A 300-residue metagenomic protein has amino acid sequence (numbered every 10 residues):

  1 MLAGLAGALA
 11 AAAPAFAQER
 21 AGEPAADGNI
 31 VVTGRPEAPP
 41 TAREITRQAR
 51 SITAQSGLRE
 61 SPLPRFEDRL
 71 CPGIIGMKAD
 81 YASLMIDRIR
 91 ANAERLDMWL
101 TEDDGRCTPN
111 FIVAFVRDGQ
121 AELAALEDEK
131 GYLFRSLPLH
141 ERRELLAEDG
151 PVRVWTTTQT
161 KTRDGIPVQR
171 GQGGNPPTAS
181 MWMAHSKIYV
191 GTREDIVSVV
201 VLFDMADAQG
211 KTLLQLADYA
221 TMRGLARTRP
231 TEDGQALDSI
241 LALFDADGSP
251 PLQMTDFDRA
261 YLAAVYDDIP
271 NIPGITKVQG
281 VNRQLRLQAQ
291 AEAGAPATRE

Functional and structural regions predicted by a protein language model:
M1-L5: Bacterial N-terminal signal peptides that target proteins for export
A12-P14: N-terminal signal peptide c-region/cleavage motif recognized by signal peptidases
D27-A38: N-terminal secretion/transport leader regions
G28-I30, P62-M77: Acidic/histidine-rich, surface-exposed loop or edge segments in extracytoplasmic proteins
P39-F66: Compositionally biased P/S/T/G-rich terminal and signal peptide-adjacent segments that lie outside catalytic cores
A42, T46-A49, A82-R90: Extracytoplasmic/secreted envelope proteins and their assembly/folding machinery, especially bacterial periplasmic
G73-R88, D97-E300: Long, folded non-catalytic interaction modules
